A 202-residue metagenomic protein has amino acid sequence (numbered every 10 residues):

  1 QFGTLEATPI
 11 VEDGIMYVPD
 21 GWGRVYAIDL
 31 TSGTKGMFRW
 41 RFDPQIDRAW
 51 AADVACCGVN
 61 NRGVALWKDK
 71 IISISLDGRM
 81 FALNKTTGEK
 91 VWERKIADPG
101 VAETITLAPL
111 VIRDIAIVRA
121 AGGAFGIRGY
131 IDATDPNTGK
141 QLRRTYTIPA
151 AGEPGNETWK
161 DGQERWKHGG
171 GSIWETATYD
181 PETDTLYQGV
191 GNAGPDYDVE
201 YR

Functional and structural regions predicted by a protein language model:
F2-R24, D53-R79, T104-F125, R165-P195 (+1 more regions): Repeat-blade elements of multi-bladed beta-propeller folds
V25-A55, W67, R79-G100, Y130-K167 (+1 more regions): Extracytoplasmic/lumenal domain signature
